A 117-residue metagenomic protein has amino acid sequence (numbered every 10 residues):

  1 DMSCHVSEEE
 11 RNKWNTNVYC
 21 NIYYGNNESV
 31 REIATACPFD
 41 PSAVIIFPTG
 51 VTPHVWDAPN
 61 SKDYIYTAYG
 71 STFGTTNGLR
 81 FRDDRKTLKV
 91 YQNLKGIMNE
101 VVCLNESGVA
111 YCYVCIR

Functional and structural regions predicted by a protein language model:
D1-Y19: Fibrous stalk/shaft segments of extracellular and virion attachment machinery
M2, Y91-M98: Secondary-structure transition/turn motif
Y19-F39, T49-A58: Surface-exposed ligand/attachment interfaces on beta-rich extracellular proteins
P41-A43: Aromatic sugar-binding interfaces of carbohydrate-active proteins
I45-P53, I116-R117: Short, flexible beta-strand-to-coil junctions
V51-T72: Short, surface-exposed beta-strand/strand-loop-strand elements in extracellular ectodomains
S71-Q92: Short, exposed beta-strand/loop patches in secreted or surface proteins that constitute
N99-R117: Short, structured beta-strand segments at or near domain termini in extracellular proteins/domains
